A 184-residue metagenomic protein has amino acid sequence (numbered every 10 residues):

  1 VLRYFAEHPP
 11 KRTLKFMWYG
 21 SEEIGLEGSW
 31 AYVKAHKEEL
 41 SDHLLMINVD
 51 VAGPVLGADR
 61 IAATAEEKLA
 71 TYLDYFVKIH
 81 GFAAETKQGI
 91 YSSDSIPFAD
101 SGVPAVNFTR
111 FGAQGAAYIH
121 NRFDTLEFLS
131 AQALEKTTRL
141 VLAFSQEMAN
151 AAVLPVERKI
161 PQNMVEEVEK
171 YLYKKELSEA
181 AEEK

Functional and structural regions predicted by a protein language model:
V1-L26, V141: Alpha-helical metal-binding/catalytic segments enriched in His/Glu/Asp
R3-P10, K34-E38, K78-F82, L142-V153: Sec-exported extracytoplasmic/periplasmic mature domains
K11, K15, K34-K37, K68 (+7 more regions): Context-gated lysine
K11-E22, M46-V49, L154-V168: Acidic/histidine-enriched alpha-helical segments
Y19-Y118, E183: Metal-dependent peptidase/peptidase-like ectodomains
H43, A58-D59, Q88-E183: Active-site-adjacent mobile loop/cap segments within catalytic or ligand-binding domains
